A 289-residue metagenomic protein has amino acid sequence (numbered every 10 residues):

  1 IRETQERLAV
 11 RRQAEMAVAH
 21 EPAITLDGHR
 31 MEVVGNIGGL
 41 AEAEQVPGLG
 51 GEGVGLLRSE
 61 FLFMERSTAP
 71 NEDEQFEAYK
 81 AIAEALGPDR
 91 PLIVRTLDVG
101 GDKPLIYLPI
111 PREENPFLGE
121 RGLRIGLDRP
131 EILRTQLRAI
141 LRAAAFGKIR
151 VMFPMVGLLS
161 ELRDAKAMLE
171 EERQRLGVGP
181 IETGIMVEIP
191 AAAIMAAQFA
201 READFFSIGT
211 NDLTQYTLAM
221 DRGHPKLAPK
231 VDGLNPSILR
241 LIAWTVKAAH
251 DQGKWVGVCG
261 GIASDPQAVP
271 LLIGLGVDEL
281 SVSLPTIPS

Functional and structural regions predicted by a protein language model:
I1-E3: Conserved glycine-bearing catalytic or ligand-binding loops at nucleotide- and phosphate-handling centers of large
L8-S289: Conserved alpha/beta-domain cores
